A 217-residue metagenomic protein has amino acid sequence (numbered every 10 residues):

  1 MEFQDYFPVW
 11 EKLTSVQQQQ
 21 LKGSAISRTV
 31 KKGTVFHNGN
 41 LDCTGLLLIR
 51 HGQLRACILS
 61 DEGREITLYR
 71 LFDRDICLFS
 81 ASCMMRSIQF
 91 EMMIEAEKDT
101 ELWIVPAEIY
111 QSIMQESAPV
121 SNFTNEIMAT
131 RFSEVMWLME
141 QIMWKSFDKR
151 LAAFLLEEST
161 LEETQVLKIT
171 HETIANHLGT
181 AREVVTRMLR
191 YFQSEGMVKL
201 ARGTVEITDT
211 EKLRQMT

Functional and structural regions predicted by a protein language model:
M1-K31, L71, I76, A81-M85: Cyclic nucleotide-binding regulatory module and flanking cytosolic helices
I26, V35, Q53-I58, I76 (+1 more regions): Short beta-strand segments in beta-sandwich/barrel cores
F36-L41: Short phosphate-coordinating micro-motif centered on Lys-Gly-acidic
T44, L48-C57, F72-R74: Glycine- and acidic-residue-biased ligand/ion/polar-headgroup-sensing regions
D61-L68: Short alpha-helix-to-loop micro-motif enriched in aromatics/charged/Gly
Y69-N125: Cyclic-nucleotide recognition modules
E97, Q115-T180: Polybasic "coupling" helices that flank or enter modular domains
F147, L156-T217: Phosphate-/nucleic-acid-contacting segments
